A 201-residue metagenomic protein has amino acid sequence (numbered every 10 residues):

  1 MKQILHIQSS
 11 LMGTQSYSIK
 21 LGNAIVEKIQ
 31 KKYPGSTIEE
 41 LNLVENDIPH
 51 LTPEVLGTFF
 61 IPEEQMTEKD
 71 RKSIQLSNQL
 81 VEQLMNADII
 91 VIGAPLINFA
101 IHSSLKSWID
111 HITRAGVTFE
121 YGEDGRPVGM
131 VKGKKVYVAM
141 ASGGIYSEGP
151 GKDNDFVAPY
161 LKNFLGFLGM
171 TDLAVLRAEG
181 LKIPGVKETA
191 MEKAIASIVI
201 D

Functional and structural regions predicted by a protein language model:
M1-A94, F99-S103, S107-D110, R114 (+1 more regions): N-terminal beta1-alpha1-beta2 submodule of the flavodoxin-like/Rossmannoid cofactor-binding fold
L5, E39-L41, Y137-A139, A174-L176: Hydrophobic/aromatic beta-strand patches that form the interior of the parallel beta-sheet core in alpha/beta enzyme
S9, A141, A178: Cofactor-binding loop segments of dinucleotide-utilizing enzymes, especially the Rossmann-like FAD- and NAD(P)+-binding
G13, D47, I145, K182-P184: Flexible, glycine-rich phosphate/dinucleotide-binding loops and adjacent beta-alpha linkers at cofactor/substrate
E27, E148-D201: Glycine-rich phosphate/pyrophosphate-binding loop and the adjoining helix
A87-D88, G133-K134, M170: Short, well-ordered alpha-helix to beta-strand connector turns
A115-E120, T171-D172: Short, structured loop/turn "capping" segments at alpha-beta junctions
E120-F167: Short, glycine-/small-residue-rich phosphate/pyrophosphate-handling segment
